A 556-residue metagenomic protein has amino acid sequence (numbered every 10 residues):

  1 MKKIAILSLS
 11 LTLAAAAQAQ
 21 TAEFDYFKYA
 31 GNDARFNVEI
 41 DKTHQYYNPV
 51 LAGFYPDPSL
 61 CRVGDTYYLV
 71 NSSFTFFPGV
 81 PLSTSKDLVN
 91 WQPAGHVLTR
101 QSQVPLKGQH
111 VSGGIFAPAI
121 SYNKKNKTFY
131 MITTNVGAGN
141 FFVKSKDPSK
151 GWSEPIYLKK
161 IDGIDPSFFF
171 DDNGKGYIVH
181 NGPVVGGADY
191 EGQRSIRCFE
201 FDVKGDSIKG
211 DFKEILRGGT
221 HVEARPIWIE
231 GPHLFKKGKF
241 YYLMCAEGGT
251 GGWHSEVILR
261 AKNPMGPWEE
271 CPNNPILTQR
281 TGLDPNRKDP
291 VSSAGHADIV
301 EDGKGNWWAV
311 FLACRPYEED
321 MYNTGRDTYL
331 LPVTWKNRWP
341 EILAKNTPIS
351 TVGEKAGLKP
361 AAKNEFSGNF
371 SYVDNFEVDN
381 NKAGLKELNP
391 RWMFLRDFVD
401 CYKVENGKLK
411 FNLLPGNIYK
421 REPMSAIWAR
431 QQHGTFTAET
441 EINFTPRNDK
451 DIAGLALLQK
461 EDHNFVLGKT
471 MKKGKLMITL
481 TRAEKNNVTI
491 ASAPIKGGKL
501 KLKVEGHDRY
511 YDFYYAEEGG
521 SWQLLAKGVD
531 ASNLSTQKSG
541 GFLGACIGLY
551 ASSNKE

Functional and structural regions predicted by a protein language model:
I4-A14: Sec-dependent N-terminal signal peptides
A15-A19: Sec/Tat signal peptide C-region and signal peptidase I cleavage site
Q20-E556: Carbohydrate-active catalytic/glycan-binding domains of CAZyme proteins, especially the secreted or lumenal ectodomains
